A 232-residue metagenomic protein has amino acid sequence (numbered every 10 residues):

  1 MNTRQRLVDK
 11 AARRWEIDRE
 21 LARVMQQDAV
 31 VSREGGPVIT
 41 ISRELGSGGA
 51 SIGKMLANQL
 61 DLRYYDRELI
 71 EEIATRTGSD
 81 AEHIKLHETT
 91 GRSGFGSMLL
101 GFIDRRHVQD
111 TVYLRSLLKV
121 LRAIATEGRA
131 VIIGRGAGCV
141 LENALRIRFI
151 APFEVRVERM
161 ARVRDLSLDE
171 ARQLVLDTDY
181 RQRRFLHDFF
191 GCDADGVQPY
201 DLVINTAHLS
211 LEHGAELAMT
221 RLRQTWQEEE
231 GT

Functional and structural regions predicted by a protein language model:
M1-G36: Extreme N-terminal, non-catalytic leader segments that precede Walker-type/kinase nucleotide-binding cores
I39-A57: Glycine-rich phosphate-binding P-loop
R63-T75: Short beta-strand-centered segment that lines the nucleotide-binding/catalytic pocket of NTP-utilizing
I73-R129: ATP-dependent small-molecule kinase phosphotransfer cores that center on conserved nucleotide phosphate-binding segments
L118, E212-M219: Short, amphipathic alpha-helical "lid/cap" segments that border enzyme active or binding sites
L121-L166: ATP-dependent NMP and nucleoside kinases share a basic, alpha-helical "lid"
D169-E212: Small-molecule kinase domains that catalyze NTP-dependent phosphoryl transfer to phosphate-bearing small molecules
W226-T232: C-terminal helical "lid" subdomain and adjoining coupling/linker elements of P-loop NTPases
